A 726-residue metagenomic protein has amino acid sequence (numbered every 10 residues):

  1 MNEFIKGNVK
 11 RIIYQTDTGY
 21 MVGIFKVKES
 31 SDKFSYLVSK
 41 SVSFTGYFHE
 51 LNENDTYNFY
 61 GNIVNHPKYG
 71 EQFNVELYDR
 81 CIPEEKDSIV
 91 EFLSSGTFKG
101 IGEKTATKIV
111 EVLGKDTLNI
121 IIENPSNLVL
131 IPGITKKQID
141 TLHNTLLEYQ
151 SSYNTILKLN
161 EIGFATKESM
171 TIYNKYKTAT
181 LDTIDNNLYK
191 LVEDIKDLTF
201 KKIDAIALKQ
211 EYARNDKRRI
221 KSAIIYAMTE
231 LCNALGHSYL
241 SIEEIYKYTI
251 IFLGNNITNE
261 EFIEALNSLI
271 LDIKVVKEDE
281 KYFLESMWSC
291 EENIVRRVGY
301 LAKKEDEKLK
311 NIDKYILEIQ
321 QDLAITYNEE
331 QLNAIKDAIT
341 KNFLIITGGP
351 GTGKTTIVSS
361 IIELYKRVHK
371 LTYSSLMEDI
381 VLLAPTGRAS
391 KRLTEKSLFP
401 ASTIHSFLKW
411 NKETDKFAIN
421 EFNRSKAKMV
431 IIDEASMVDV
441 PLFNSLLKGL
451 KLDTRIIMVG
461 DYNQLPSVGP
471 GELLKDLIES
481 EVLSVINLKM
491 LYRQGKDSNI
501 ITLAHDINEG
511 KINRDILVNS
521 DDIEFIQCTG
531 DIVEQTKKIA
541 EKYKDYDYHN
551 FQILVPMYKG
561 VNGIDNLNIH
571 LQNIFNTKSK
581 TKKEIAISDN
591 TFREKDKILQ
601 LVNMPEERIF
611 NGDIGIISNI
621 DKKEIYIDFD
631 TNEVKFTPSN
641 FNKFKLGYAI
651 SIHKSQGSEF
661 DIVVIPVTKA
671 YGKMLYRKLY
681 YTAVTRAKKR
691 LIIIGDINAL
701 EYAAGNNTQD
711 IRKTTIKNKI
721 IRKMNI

Functional and structural regions predicted by a protein language model:
Q15-K26, K622-Y626: Short aromatic-glycine-enriched beta-strand elements
I24-L51: Beta-strand/loop nucleic-acid-binding surfaces
S41-F44, N52-Y60, P67-D279: Accessory alpha-helical DNA-binding modules that contact the DNA backbone or grooves
N160, K221, T229-A234, K274-N333: Pre-P-loop entry segment of helicase/translocase ATPase cores
L344-T394, V459, D522-G560: Conserved RecA-like ASCE P-loop NTPase motor core of nucleic-acid helicases/translocases
I345, T356, S360, L364 (+10 more regions): Conserved helicase motor core of SF1/SF2 NTP-dependent helicases
K354, Y462-E607, I726: Conserved helicase motor core of P-loop NTPases
D613-I726: C-terminal accessory regions
